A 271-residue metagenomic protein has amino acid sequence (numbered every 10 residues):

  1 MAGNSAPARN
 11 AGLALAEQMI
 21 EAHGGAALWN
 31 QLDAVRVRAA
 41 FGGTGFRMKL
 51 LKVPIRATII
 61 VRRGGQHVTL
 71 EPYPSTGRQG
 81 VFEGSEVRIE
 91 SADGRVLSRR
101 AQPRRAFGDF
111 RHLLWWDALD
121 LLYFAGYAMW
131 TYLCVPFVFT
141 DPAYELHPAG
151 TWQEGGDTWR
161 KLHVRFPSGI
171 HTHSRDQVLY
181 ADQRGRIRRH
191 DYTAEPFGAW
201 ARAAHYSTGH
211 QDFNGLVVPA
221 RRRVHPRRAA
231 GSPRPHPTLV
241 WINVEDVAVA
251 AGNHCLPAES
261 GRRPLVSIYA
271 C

Functional and structural regions predicted by a protein language model:
M1-A22, R263, S267-C271: Amphipathic/hydrophobic helical signal segments and adjacent flexible N-terminal regions that mediate secretion
P7, E21, A26-R100, P148: N-terminal mature ectodomain segment of secretory-pathway/periplasmic proteins
A8-A14, S91-I170, F197-G198: Flexible, processing/modification-adjacent segments and terminal tails in exported/periplasmic/extracellular proteins
R62-H67, A106-W115, F213-N214, V249-H254: Short, surface-exposed linear segments at secondary-structure transitions and domain or protein termini
G65, G80-V87, P103-G108, L133 (+3 more regions): A general structural signal for short secondary-structure boundary/capping elements
W115, A220-R221, A258-R262: Short, surface-exposed secondary-structure junctions/capping segments
T140-P148, H236-C271: Intrinsically disordered terminal and processing segments
G156-L256: Gly/Pro-enriched, hydrophobic low-complexity segments that function as extracytoplasmic propeptides/linkers
